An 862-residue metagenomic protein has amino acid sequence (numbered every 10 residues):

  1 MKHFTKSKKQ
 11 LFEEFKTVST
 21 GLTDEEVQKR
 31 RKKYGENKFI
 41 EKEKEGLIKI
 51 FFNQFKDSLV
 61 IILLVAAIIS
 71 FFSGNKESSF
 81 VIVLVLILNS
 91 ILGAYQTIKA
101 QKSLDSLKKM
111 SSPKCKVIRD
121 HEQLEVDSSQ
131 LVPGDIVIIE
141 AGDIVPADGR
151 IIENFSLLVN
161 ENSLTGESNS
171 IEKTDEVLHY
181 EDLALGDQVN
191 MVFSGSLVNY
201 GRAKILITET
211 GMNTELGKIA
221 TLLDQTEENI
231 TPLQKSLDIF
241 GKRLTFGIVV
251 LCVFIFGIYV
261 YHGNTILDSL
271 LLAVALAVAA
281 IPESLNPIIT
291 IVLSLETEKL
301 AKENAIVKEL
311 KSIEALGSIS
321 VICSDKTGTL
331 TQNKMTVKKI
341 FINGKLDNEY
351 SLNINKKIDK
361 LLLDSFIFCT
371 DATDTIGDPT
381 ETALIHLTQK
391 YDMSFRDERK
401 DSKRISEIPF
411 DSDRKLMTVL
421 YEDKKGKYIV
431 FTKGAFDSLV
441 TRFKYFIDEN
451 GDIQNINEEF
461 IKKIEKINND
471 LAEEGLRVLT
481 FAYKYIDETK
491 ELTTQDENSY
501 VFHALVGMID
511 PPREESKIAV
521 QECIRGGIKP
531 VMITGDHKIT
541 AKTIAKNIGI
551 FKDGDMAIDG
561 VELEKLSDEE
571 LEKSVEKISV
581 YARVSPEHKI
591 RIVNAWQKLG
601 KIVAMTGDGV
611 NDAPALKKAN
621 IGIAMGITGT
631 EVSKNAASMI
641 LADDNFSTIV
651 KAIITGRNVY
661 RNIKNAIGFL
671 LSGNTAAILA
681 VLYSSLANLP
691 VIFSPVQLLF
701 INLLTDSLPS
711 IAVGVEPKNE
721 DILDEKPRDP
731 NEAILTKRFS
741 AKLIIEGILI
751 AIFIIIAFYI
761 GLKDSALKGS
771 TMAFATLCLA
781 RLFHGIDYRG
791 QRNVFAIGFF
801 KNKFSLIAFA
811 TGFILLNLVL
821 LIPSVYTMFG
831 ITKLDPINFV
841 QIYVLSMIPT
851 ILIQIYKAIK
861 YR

Functional and structural regions predicted by a protein language model:
M1-D724, I734-L735, Y759, F774 (+1 more regions): Conserved cytosolic headpiece of P-type ATPases
V60-L64, A676-A677, K742-I754: Core segments of transmembrane alpha-helices that mediate helix-helix packing or line hydrophobic substrate/ligand
T705, I750, T771-G785: Generic alpha-helical transmembrane segments
D729-G747, L767-T771: Membrane-water interface at loop-to-transmembrane-helix junctions
Y788: Hydrophobic, aromatic-rich cap/lid helix
